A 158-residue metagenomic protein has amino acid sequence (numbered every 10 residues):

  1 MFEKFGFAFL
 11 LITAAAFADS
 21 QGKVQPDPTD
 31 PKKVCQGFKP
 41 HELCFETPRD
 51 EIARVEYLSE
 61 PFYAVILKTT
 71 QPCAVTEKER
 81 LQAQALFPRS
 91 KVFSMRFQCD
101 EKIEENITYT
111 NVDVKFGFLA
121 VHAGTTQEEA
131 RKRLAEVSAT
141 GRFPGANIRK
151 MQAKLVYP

Functional and structural regions predicted by a protein language model:
M1-F7: Bacterial N-terminal signal peptides that target proteins for export
A8-L10, V55: Generic marker of residues within folded, mature protein domains
L10-D19: Hydrophobic h-region of N-terminal signal peptides that target proteins for export in Gram-negative bacteria
A18-P158: Acidic/polar low-complexity segments and flexible, solvent-exposed patches
